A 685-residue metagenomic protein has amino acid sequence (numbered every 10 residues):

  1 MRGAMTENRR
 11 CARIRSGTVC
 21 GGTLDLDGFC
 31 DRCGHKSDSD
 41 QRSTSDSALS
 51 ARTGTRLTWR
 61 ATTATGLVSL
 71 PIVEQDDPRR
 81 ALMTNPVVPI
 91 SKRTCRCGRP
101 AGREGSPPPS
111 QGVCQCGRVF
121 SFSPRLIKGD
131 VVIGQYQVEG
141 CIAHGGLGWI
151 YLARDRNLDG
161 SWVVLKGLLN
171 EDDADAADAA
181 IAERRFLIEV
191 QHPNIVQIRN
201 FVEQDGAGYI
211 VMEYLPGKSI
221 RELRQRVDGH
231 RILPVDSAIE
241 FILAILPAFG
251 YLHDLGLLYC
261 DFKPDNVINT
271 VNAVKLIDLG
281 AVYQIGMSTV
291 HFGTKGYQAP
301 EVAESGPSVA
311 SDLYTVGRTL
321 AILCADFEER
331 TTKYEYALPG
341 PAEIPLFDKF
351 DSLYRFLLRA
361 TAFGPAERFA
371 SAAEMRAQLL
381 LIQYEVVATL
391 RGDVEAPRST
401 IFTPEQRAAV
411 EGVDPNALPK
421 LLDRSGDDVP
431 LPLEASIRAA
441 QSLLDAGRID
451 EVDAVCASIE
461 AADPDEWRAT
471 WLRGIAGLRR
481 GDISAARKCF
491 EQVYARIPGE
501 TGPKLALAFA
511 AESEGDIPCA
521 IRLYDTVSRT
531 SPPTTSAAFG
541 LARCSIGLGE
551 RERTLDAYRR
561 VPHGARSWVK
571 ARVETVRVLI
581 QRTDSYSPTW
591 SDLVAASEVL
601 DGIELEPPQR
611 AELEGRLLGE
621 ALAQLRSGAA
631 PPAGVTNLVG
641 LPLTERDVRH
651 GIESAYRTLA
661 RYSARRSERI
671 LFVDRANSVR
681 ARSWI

Functional and structural regions predicted by a protein language model:
V138-G146, I150: Protein kinase glycine-rich loop
R154-W162: Conserved N-lobe loop of protein kinases adjacent to the ATP-binding glycine-rich P-loop
L169-E189: AlphaC helix of the eukaryotic protein kinase fold
F201: Activation-segment/catalytic-loop signature of the eukaryotic protein kinase fold
D205-S219: Conserved short submotifs of the Hanks-type protein kinase catalytic core that shape the nucleotide-binding pocket
I220-L233: AlphaC helix of the protein kinase catalytic domain
F241-I242: Activation segment signature within eukaryotic-like protein kinase domains
I245-L257: Protein kinase catalytic-loop region centered on the HRD/HxD motif
